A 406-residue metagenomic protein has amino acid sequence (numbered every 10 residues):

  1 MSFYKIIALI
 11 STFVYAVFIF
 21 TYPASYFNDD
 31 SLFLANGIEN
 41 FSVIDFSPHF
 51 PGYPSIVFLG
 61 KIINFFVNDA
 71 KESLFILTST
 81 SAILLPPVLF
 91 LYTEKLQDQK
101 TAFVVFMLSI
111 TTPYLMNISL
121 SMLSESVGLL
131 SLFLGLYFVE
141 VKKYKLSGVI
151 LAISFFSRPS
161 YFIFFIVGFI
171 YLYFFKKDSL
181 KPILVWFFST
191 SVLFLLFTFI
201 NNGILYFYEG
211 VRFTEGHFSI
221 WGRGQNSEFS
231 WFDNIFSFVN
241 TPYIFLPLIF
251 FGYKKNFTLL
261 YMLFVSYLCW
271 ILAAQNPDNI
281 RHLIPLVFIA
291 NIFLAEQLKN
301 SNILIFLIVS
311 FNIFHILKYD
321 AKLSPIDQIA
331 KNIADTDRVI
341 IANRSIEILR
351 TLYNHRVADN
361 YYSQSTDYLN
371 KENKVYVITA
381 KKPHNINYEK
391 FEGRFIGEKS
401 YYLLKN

Functional and structural regions predicted by a protein language model:
S2, Y173, F236-Y267: Hydrophobic, aromatic-rich transmembrane alpha-helices and their immediate juxtamembrane boundary segments
Y4-T12, K100-V104, V149, L184-V192 (+4 more regions): Signature aromatic-anchored transmembrane alpha helix within multi-pass, membrane-resident enzymes that catalyze glycan
F50, Y114-E125, N279-I280: Short acidic/glycine- and proline-prone juxtamembrane loop motifs at membrane-interface regions of multi-pass membrane
F50-P54, F58, F66-L84, F103 (+1 more regions): Loop-to-helix entry region of an early transmembrane alpha helix in multi-pass inner-membrane enzymes
I76-L96, L130, L134, F250: Transmembrane-helix motifs of polytopic, lipid-linked glycan transferases
S157, I163, L246, C269 (+1 more regions): Hydrophobic/aromatic-rich transmembrane helices and adjacent perimembrane loops
K181-Q225, N240-T241: Membrane-lumen/periplasm interface segments of specific transmembrane helices in polyprenyl phosphate-linked
I308-K374, A380: Membrane-embedded, lumen/periplasm-facing catalytic core of multi-pass transferases that use lipid-linked donors
